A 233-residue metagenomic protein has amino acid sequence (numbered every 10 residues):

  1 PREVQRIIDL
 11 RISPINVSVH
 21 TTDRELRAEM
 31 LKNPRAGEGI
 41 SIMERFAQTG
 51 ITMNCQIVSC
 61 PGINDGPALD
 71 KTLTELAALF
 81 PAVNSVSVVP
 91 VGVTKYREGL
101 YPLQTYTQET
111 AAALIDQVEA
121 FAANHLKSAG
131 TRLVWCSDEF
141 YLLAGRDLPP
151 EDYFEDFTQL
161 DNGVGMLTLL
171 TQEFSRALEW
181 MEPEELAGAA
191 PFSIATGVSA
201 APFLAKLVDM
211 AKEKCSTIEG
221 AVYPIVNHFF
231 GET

Functional and structural regions predicted by a protein language model:
P1-A82, G92-F121: Conserved Radical SAM active-site core
A77-L79, S85-S87, G92-T233: Auxiliary Fe-S-binding modules of radical SAM enzymes
